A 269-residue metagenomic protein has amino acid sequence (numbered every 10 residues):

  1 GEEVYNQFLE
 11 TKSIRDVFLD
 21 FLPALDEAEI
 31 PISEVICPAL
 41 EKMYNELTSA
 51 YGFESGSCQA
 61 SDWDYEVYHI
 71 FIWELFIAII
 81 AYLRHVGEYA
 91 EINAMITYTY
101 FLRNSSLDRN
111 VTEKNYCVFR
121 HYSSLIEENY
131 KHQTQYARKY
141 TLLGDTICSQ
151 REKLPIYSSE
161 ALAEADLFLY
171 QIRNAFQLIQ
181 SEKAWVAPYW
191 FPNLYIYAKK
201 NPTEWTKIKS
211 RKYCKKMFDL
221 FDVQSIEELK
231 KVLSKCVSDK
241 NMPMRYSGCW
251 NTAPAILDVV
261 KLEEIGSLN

Functional and structural regions predicted by a protein language model:
G1-N269: Long, low-complexity, intrinsically disordered terminal regions
